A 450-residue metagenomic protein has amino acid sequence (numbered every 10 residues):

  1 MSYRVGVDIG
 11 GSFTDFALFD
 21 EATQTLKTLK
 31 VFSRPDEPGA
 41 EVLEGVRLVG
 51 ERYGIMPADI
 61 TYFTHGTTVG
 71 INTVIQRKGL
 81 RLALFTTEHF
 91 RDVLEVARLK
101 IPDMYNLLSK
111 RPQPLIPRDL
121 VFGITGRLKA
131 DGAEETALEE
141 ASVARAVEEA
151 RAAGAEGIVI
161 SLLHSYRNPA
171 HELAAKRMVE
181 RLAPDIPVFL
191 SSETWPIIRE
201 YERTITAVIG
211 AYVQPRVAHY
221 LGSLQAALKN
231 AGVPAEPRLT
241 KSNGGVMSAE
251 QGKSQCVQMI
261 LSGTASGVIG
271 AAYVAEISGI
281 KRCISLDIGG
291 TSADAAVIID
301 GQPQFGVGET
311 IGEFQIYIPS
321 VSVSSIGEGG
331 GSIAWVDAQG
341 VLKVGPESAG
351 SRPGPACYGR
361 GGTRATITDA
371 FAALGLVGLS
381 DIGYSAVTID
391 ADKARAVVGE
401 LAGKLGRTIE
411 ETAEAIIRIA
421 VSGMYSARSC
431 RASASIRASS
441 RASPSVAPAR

Functional and structural regions predicted by a protein language model:
M1-R450: N-terminally biased helix-coil "hinge/interface" segments that flank
